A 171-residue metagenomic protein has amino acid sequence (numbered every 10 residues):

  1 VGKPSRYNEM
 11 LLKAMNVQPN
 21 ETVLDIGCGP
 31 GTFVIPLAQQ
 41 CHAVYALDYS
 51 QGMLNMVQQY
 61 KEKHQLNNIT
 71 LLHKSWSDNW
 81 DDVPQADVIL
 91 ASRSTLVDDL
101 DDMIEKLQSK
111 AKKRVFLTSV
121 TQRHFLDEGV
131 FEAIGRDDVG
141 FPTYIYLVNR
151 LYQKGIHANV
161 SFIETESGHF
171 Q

Functional and structural regions predicted by a protein language model:
V1-N16: Conserved class I S-adenosyl-L-methionine
N20-G29: Conserved class I S-adenosyl-L-methionine
T32-N67, H73-S77: Class I SAM-dependent methyltransferase SAM/SAH-binding core
D78-V83: Short conserved loop adjoining the S-adenosyl-L-methionine
D87-D101: A short SAM/SAH-binding and catalytic strip from SAM-dependent methyltransferases
D102-K106, K110: Short, conserved SAM-binding segment of the class I
K112-R123: Conserved beta-strand signature within the Rossmann-like core of class I S-adenosyl-L-methionine
V139-Q171: Substrate-binding/catalytic lobe of Class I Rossmann-like enzymes that use SAM or dcSAM, i.e., the mid-to-C-terminal
